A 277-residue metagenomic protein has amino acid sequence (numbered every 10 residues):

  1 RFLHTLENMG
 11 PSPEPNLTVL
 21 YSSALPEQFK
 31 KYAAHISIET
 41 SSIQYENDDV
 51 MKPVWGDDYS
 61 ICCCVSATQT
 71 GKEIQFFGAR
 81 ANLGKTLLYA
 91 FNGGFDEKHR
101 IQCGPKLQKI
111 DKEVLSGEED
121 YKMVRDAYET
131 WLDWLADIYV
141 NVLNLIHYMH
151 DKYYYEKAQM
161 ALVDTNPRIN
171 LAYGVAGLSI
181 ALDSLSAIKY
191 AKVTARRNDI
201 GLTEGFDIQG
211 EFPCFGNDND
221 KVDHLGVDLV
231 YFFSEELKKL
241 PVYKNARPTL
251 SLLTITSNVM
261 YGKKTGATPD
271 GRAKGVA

Functional and structural regions predicted by a protein language model:
R1-A277: Conserved catalytic cores of very large enzyme subunits
